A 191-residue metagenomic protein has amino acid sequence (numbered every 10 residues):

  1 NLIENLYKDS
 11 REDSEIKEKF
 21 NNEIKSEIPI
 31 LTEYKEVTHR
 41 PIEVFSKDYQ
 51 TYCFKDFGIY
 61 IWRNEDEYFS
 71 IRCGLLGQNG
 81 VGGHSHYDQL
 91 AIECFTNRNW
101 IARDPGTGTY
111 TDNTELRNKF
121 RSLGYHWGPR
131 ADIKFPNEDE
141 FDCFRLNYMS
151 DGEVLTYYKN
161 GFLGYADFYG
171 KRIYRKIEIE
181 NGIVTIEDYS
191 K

Functional and structural regions predicted by a protein language model:
N1-I101, Y157-G161: Carbohydrate-active enzyme catalytic cores, enriched for enzymes that act on polyanionic acidic polysaccharides
Y52-D66, F135-N181: Extended, loop-rich substrate-binding clefts of extracytoplasmic carbohydrate-active enzymes
Y68-V154: Catalytic core of carbohydrate-active enzymes
I92, F162, R175, I186-E187: Hydrophobic residues positioned within well-ordered beta-strands of beta-sheet architectures
F95, Y165-D167, E187-S190: Residue-level recognition of well-ordered beta-strand positions that form the cores of beta-sheet-rich folds across
I101, N181-Y189: C-terminal catalytic subdomain
N113-L116, E187-K191: Acidic (Asp/Glu-rich), glycine- and aromatic
